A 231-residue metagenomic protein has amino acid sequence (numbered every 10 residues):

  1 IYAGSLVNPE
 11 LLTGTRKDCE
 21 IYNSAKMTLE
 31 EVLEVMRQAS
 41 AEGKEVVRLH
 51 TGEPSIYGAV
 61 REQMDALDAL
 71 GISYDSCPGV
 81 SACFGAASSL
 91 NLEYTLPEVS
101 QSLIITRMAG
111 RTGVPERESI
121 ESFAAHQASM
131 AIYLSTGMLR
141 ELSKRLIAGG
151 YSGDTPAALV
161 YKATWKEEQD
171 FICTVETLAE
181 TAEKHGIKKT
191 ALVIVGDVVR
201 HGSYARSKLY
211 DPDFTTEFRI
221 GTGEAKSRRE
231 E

Functional and structural regions predicted by a protein language model:
I1-C77, A179: Class I S-adenosyl-L-methionine
S5-N8, E20-E30, V80-A82, Q101-S102 (+2 more regions): Short, acidic/turn-prone active-site loops that include or flank metal/cofactor- and phosphate-binding residues
L6-N8, S55, A82, M138 (+1 more regions): Alpha-helix capping/helix-boundary segments
E10, A86, L142: Residues that scaffold the ATP/ADP-binding catalytic core of kinase and kinase-like folds
E42-V46, D65, S102, G110-E231: A contiguous loop/helix-start segment that scaffolds small-molecule binding in enzyme catalytic cores
E53-H126, K166-I172: Class I SAM-dependent methyltransferase SAM-binding "motif I" and its flanking Rossmann-like core
